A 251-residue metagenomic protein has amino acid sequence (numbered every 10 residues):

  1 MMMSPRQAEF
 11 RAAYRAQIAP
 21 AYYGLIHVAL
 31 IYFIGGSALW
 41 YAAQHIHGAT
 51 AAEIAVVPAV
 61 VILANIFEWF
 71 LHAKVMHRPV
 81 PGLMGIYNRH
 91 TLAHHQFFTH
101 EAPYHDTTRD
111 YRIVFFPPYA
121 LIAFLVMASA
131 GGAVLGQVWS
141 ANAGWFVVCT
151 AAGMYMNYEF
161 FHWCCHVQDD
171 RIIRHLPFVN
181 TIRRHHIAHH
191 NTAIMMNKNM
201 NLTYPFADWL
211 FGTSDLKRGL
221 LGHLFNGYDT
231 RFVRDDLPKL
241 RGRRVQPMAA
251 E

Functional and structural regions predicted by a protein language model:
M1-A38: Cytosolic-side membrane-entry/anchor segment at the start of a transmembrane helix
Q17-G24, A55, F115, W145 (+1 more regions): Membrane-water interface of alpha-helical transmembrane segments
G24-A43, P118-L135: Hydrophobic core of alpha-helical transmembrane segments in multi-pass integral membrane proteins
L39-A55, A133-F146: Helix-coil boundary and interhelical linker segments in multi-pass alpha-helical membrane proteins
A55, A59-L71: N-terminal signal-anchor transmembrane alpha helix
I66-T230: Membrane-embedded catalytic scaffold of the fatty acid hydroxylase/desaturase
D229-E251: A membrane-cytosol interface segment of integral membrane proteins
